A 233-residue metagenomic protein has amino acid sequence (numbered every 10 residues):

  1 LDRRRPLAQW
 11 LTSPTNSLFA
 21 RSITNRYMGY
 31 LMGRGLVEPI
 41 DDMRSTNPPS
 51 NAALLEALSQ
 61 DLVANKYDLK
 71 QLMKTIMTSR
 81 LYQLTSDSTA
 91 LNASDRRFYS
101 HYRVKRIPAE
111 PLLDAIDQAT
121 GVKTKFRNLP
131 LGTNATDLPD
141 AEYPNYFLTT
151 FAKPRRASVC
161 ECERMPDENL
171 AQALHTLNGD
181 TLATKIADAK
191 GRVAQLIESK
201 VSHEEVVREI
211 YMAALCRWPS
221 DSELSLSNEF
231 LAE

Functional and structural regions predicted by a protein language model:
L1-N128, P154-R164, A183-E233: Primarily short, surface-exposed interaction patches in extracytoplasmic proteins
P6, F98, A115, N134-D137 (+2 more regions): Generic structural signal for residues positioned in beta-strands
T120-K123, R127-L129, T136-D137, A141 (+2 more regions): Long, His/Glu/Asp-enriched segments that create or flank divalent metal/ion-associated functional microenvironments
N134-E142, A194-K200: Amphipathic alpha-helical surface "interface" segments used for docking/oligomerization or membrane association within
E168, T176-I186: Structured, non-catalytic alpha/beta "coupling" segments that mediate domain-domain communication and provide generic
